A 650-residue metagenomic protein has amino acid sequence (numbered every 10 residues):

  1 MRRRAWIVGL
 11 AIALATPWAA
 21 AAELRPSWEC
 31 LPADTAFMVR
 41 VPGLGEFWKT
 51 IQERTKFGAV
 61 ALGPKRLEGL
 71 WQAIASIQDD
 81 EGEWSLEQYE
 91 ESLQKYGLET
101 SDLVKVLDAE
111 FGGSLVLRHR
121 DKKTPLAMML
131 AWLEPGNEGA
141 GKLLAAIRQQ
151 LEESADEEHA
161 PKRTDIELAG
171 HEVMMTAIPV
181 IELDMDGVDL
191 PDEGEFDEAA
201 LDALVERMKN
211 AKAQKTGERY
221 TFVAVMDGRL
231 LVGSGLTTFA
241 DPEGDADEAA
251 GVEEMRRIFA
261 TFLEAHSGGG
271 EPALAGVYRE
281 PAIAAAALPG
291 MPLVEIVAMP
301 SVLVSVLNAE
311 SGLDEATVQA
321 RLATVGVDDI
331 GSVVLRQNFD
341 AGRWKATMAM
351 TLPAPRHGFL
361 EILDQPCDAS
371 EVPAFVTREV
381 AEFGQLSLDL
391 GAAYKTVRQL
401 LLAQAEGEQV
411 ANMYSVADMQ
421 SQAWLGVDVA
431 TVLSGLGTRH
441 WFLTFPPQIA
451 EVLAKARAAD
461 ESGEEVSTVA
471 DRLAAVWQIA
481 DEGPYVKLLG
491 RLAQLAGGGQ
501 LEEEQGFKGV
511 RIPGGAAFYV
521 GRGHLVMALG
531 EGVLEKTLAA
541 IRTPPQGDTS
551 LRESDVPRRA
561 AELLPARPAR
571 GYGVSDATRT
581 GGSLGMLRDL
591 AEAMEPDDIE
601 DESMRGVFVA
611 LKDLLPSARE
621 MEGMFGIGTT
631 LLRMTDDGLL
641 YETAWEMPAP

Functional and structural regions predicted by a protein language model:
M1-I7: Bacterial N-terminal signal peptides that target proteins for export
I7-P17: Bacterial N-terminal signal peptides
A21-T216, A273-V334, F339, K345-V466 (+3 more regions): Structural boundary/hinge residues at secondary-structure and domain interfaces
E134-G139, G235-F239, I479-G483, G530-V533: Helix N-cap motif at beta-to-alpha junctions
L168-V188, F507-L534, K612-F625, T635: Short, intrinsically disordered low-complexity segments
K212-V306, P513-R605, L611: A conserved glycine-rich beta-strand in the N-terminal activation segment of trypsin-fold
G463-E482: Loop/turn-rich, solvent-exposed surfaces of beta-rich toroidal or solenoidal domains
Q478, P616-P650: C-terminal regions of mature proteins
